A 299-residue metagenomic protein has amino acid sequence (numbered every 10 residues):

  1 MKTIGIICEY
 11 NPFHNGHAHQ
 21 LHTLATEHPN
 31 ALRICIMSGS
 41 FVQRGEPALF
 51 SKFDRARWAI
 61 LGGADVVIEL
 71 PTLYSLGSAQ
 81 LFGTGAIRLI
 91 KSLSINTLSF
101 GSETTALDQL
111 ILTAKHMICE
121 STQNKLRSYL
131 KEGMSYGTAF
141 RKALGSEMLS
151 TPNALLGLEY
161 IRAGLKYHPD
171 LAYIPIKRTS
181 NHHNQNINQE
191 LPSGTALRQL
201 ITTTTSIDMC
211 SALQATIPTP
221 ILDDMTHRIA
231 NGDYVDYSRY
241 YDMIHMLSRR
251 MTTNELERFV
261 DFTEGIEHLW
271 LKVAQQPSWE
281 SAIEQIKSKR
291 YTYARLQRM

Functional and structural regions predicted by a protein language model:
M1-R55: N-terminal catalytic cores of NTP/NDP-binding nucleotidyl/phosphoryl-transfer enzymes
T26, I60, I90-K91: Non-catalytic positions within long, well-ordered alpha-helices that form the structural scaffold/packing of enzyme
D54-R57, S121: Acidic, Ser/Thr-rich peripheral helices and adjacent loops at domain boundaries
R57-P71: A glycine-rich helix N-cap at a beta->alpha junction
L70-M299: Active-site cores that bind ATP or allylic diphosphates and position pyrophosphate for catalysis
